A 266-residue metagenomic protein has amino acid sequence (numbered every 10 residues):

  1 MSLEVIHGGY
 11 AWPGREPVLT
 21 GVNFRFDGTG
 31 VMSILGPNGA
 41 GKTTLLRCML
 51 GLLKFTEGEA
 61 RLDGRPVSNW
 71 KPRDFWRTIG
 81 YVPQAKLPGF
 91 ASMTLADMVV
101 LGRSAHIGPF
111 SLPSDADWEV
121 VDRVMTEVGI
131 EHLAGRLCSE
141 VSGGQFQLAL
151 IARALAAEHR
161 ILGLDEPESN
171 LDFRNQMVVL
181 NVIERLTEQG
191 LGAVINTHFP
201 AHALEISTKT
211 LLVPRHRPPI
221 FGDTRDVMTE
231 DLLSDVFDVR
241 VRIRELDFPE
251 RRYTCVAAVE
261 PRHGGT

Functional and structural regions predicted by a protein language model:
M1-V5, G9-G21, F26, S33 (+2 more regions): A short, flexible loop at the N-terminus of ABC-type nucleotide-binding domains that lies
L35-P37: The feature captures the beta-strand-to-loop junction immediately N-terminal to the Walker
L50: Helix-to-loop junction immediately C-terminal to a conserved catalytic motif
G58-S68, F75: Conserved ABC transporter NBD signature motif
L137-V141, Q145: Conserved ABC ATPase signature
L162-E166: Catalytic Walker B motif of ABC-type/P-loop ATPase nucleotide-binding domains
V236-T266: ABC ATPase nucleotide-binding domains
